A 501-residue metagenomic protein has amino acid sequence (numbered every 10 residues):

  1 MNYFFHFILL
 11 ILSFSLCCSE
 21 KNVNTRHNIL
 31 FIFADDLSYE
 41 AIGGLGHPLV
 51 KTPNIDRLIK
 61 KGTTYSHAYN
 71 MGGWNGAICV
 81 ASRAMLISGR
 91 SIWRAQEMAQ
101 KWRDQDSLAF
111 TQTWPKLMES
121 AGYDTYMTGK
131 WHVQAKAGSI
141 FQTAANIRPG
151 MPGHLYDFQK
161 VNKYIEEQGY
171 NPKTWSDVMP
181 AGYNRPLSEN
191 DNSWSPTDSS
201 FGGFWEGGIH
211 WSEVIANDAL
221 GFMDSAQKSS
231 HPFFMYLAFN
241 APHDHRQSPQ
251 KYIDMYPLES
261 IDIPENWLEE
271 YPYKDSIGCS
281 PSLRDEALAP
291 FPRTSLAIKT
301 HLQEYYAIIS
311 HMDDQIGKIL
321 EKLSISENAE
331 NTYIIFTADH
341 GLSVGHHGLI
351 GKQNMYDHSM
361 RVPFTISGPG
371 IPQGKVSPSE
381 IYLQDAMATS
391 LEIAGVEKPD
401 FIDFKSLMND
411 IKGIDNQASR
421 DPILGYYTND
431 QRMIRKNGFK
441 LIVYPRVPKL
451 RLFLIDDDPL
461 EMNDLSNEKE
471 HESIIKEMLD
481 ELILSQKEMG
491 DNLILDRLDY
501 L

Functional and structural regions predicted by a protein language model:
M1-T25: Bacterial Sec-dependent N-terminal signal peptides
F5-I8, L12, I474, M478 (+1 more regions): Terminal low-complexity, poorly structured segments
C18-Y444, K449-L450, P459-D480, L484-K487 (+1 more regions): Formylglycine-dependent sulfatase
